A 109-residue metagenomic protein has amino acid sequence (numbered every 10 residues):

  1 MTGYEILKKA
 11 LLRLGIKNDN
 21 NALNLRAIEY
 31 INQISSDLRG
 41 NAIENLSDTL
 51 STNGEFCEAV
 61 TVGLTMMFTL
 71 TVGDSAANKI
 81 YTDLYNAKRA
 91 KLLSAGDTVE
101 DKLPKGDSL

Functional and structural regions predicted by a protein language model:
M1-T52, D83, A87-L109: Conserved short "hinge" loops at termini or chain/domain junctions
G3-I6, C57-T61: Catalytic-loop motifs flanking and including active-site residues across diverse enzymes
N18, T71-A77: Charged, low-complexity interaction regions
S51-A59, S75: Short, well-ordered coil↔helix boundary/capping segments
E58-V72: Short, hydrophobic/amphipathic alpha-helical patches that form generic packing surfaces within helical domains
